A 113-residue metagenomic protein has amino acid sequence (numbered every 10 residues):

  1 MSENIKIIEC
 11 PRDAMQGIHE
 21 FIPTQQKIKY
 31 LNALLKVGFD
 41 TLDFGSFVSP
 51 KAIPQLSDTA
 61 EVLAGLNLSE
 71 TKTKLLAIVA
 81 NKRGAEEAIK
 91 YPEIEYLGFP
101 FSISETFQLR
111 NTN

Functional and structural regions predicted by a protein language model:
M1-H19, Y96-N111: N-terminal small/glycine-rich loop or linker at the start of catalytic domains across soluble metabolic enzymes
E3-I5, G38-D40, L68-L75, E93-E95: Short, well-ordered coil/turn segments that N-cap beta-strands
C10-R12, F47-S49, I78-K82, S102-S104: Active-site beta-loop-alpha junctions enriched in small/polar residues
E20-I28: Intrinsically disordered, low-complexity, positively charged segments
K29-G45, Y91-P92, Y96-L97: Catalytic domains of carbohydrate-active enzymes, especially glycoside hydrolases
L31-N32, T59-L63, A85: Generic structural signal for well-ordered alpha-helices, preferentially at hydrophobic/aromatic core positions
D40-G65, F99-N113: Glycine-rich, proline-tolerant flexible connector loops at the mouths of alpha/beta enzymes
A80-P92: Catalytic cores of alpha/beta
